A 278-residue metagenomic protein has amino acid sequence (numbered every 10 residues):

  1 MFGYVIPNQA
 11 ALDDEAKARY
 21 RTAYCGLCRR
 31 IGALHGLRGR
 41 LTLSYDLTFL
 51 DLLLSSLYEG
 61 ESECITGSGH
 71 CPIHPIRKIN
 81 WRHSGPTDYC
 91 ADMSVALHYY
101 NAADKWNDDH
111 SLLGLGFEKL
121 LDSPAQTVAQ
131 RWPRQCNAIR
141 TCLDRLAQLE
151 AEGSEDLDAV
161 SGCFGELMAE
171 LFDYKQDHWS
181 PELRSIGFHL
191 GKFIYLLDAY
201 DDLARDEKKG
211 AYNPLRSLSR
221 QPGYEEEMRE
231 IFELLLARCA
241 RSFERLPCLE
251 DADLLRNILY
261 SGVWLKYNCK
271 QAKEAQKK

Functional and structural regions predicted by a protein language model:
M1-S185, K192, L196-E233, R241-D251 (+2 more regions): Acidic catalytic motifs of isoprenoid enzymes
L254-Y260: Short, electropositive alpha-helical surface patch
